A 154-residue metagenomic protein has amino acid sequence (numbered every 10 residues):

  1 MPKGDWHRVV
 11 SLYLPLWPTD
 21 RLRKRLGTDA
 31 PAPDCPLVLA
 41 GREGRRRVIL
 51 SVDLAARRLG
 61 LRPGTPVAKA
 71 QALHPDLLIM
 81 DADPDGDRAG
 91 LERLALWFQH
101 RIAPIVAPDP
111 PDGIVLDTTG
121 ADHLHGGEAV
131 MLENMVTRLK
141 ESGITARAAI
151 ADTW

Functional and structural regions predicted by a protein language model:
M1-V115, A129-T137, A146-I150, W154: Residues that scaffold, gate, or flank divalent-cation-dependent active/transport sites
A121-H125: Short, charged/polar, Gly/Pro-enriched secondary-structure boundary elements
E141-G143: Secondary-structure boundary elements
